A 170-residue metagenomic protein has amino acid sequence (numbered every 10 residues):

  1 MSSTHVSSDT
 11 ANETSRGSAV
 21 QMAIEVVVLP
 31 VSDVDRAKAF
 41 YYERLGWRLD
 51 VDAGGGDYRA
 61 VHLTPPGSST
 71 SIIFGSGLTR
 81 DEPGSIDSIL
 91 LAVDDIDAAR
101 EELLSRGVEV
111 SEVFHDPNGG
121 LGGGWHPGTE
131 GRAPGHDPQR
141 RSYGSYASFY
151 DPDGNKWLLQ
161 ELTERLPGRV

Functional and structural regions predicted by a protein language model:
S2-H5, R48-I86, V93-D94, S111-H115 (+3 more regions): Conserved short beta-strand elements that form part of the metal-binding/catalytic scaffold of enzyme active sites
S2-R36, I86-I89, L158-V170: N-terminal beta-strand motif that seeds the catalytic metal site of vicinal oxygen chelate
S18-M22, V28-S71, A98, S105: Core segments of cupin and vicinal oxygen chelate
P83, R100-E102: Hydrophobic-ligand binding "helix-grip"
S142-G144: Short, small/polar residue-rich loop motifs at catalytic or cofactor-binding pockets
P152-D153: Residue-level recognition of short loop/turn positions
